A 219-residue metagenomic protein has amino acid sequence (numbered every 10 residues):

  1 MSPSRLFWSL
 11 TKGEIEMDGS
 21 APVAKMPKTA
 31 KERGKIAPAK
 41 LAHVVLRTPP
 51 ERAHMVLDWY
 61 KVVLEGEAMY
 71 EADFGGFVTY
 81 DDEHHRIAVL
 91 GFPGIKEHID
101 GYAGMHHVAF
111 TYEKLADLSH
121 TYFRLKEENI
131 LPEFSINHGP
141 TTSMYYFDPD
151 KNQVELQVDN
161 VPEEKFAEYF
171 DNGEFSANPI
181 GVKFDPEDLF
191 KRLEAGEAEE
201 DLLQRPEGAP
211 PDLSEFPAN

Functional and structural regions predicted by a protein language model:
P3-A39: Short acidic N-proximal helix/loop "leader" segments that mark the beginning of a domain or an inter-domain linker
A30-G34, F92-I99: Short beta-strand/turn micro-motifs at beta-sheet edges
K35, L46-I87, G91: Core segments of cupin and vicinal oxygen chelate
L41-H43, A103-V108: Eukaryotic phosphotyrosine signaling hubs
R47-H54, V108-N219: Vicinal oxygen chelate
Y60, G101, A109-T111: Long, compositionally biased, intrinsically disordered segments
T79-D81, E97-D100, Y145: Short glycine-biased active-site loop of nucleotidyltransferases that positions the nucleotide triphosphate and helps
